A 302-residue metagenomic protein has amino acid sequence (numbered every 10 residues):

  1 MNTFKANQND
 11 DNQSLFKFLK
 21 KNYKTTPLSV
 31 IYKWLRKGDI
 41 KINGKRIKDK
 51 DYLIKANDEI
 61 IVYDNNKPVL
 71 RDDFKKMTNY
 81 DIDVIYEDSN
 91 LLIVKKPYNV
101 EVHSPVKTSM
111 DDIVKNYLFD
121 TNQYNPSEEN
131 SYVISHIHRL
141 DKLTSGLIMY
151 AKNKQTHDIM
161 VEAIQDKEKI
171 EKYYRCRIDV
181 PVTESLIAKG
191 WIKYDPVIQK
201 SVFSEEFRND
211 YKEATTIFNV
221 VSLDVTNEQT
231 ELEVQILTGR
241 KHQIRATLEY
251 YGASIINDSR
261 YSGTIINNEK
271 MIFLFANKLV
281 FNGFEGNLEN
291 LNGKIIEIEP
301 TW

Functional and structural regions predicted by a protein language model:
M1-W302: RNA pseudouridine synthases
